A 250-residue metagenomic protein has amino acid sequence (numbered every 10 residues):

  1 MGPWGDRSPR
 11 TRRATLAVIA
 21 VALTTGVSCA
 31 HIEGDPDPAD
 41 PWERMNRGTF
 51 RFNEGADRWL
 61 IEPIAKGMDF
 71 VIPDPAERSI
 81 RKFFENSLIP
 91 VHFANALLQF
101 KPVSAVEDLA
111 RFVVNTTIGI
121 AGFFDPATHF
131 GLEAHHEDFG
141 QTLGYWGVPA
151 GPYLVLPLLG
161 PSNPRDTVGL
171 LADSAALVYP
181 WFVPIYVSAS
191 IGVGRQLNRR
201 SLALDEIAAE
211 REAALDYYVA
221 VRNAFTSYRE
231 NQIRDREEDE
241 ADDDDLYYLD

Functional and structural regions predicted by a protein language model:
G2-A17: Bacterial N-terminal signal peptides that target proteins for export
L23-M45: Bacterial Sec signal peptide processing site at the extreme N-terminus
H31-P36, Q141, W146-D250: A structured, mid-to-C-terminal "fold-capping" secondary-structure block
D37-L60, G67: Post-signal peptide N-terminal segment of mature Sec-exported envelope proteins
A39, E43, D74-E77, R81 (+6 more regions): Alpha-helical membrane and juxtamembrane elements of multi-pass inner-membrane transport and channel proteins
R51, W59-L97, D108, A121: Signal peptide-directed extracytoplasmic domains
N86-P164: Mid-length scaffold segments of soluble, non-membrane domains
